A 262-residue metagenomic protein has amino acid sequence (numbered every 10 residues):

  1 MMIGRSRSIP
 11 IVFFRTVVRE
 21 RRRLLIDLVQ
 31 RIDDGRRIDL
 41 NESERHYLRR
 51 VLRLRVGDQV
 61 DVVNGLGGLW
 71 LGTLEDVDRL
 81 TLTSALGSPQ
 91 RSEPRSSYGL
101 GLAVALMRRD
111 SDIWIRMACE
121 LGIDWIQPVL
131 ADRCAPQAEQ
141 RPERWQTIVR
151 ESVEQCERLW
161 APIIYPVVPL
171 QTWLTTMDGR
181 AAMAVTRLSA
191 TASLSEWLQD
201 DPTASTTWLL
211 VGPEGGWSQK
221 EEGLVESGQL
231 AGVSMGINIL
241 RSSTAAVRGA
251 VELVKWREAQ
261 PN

Functional and structural regions predicted by a protein language model:
M2-R91: N-terminal positively charged helical leader segments and presequences
I3, E93-M183: RNA substrate-binding interface of SAM-dependent RNA methyltransferases
V29, P89, L130-C134, I237-N238: Short, ordered loop/turn segments at secondary-structure junctions
A138-E139, A192-S195, S242-A246: Short, charged, surface-exposed secondary-structure boundary motifs
P142-T147, D200, V251-E252: Short, hinge-like loop/turn segments at secondary-structure boundaries
A182-L224, G228-M235: Active-site/ligand-binding-proximal alpha/beta "capping" segment
Q219-N262: Structured adenosyl-cofactor binding patch, chiefly the S-adenosyl-L-methionine
